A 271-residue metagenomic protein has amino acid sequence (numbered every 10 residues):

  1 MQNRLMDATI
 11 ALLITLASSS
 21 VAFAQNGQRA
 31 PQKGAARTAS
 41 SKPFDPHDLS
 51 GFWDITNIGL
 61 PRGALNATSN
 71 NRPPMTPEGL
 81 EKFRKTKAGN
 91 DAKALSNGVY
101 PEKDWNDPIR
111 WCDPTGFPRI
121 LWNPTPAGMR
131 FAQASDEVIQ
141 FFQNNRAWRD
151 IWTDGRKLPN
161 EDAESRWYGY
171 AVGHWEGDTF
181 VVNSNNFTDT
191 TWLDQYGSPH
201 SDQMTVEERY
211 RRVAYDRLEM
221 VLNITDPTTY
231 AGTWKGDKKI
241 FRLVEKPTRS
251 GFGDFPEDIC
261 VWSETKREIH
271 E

Functional and structural regions predicted by a protein language model:
Q2-T9, F23-E271: PEST-like low-complexity, intrinsically disordered acidic/proline/serine-rich tracts that flank trafficking/processing
T9-S19: Bacterial N-terminal signal peptides
